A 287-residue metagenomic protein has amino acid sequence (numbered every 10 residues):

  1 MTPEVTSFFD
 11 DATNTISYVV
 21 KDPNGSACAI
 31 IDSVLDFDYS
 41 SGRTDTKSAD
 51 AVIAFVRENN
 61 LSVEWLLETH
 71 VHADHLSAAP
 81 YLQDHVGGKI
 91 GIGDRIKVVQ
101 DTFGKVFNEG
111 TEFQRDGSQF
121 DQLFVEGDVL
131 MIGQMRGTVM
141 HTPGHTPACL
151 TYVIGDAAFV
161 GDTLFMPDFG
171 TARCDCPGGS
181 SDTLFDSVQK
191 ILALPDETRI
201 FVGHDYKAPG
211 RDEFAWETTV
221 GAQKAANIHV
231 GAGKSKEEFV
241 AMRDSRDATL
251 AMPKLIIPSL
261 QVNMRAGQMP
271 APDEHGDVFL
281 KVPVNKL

Functional and structural regions predicted by a protein language model:
T2-E4, R95, D186-R199, G203-L287: Accessory terminal helices/loops
T2-S62, T151-V160, P167: Conserved beta-strand hairpin/beta-sheet module of binuclear metal-dependent hydrolase folds, prominently
E4-F8, V19, E126-I154, A193: Core dinuclear metal-dependent hydrolase active-site scaffold
T13, D36-D38, V71-L76, K97-Q100 (+3 more regions): Active-site environment of divalent metal-dependent phosphoester hydrolases
V20, D32, H70, L82 (+6 more regions): Divalent metal-coordination and catalytic microenvironments
I31, V63-V71, G91-D94, T142-G144 (+2 more regions): Active-site neighborhood of phospho(di)ester-bond hydrolases with catalytic His/Asp-centered motifs
L35-F37, S41-M135, A225-A226: Active-site HxH/HxHxD metal-binding segment of metal-dependent hydrolases
T171-L194: Active-site-adjacent loop/tail segments of enzyme domains
